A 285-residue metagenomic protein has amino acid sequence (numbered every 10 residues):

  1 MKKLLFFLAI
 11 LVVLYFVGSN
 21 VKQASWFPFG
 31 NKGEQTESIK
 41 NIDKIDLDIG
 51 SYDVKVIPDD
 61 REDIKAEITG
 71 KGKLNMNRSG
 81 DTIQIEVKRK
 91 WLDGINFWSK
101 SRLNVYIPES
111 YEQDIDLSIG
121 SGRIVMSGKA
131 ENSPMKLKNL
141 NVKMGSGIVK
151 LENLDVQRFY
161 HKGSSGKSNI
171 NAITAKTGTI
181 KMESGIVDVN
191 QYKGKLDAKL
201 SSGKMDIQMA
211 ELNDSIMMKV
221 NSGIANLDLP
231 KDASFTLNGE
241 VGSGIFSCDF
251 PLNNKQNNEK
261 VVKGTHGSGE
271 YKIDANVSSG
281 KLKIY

Functional and structural regions predicted by a protein language model:
K3-N20: Hydrophobic membrane-insertion alpha-helices, especially the h-region of bacterial N-terminal signal peptides
K22-K88, W98-S118, R123-K143, V149-K150 (+3 more regions): Short linear S-[DN]-x-LW-Φ motif typified by the pepsin-like aspartic protease active-site region
E62-D63, W91-D93, N132-S133, Q157 (+3 more regions): Short, surface-exposed beta-strand-loop junctions and turns on beta-sheet-rich folds
D93-G94, L103-N104, V262-K263: Beta-strand-rich interaction surfaces with strong enrichment in secreted/lumenal proteins
D93-N96, V189: Short glycine/serine/proline-enriched coil/turn segments at secondary-structure junctions
G122, G147, G166, G185: Conserved Rossmann-like nucleotide-cofactor binding loop
E152-N153, F159, S168-Y285: Short, surface-exposed interaction patches in beta-rich subdomains that mediate adhesion/assembly near membranes
